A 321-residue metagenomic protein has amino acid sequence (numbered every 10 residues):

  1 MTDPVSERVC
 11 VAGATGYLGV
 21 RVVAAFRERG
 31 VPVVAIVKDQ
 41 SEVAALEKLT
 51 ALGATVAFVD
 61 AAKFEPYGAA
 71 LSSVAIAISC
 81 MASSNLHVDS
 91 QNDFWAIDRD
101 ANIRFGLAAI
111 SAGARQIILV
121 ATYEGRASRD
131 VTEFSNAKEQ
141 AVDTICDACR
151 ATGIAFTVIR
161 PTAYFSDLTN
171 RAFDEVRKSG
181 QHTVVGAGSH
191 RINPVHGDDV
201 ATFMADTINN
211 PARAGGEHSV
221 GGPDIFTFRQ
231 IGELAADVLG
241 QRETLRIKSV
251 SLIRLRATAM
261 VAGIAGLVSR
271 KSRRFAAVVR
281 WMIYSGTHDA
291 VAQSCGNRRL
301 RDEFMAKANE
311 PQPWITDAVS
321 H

Functional and structural regions predicted by a protein language model:
T2-P32, I36, A44-L46, A112 (+4 more regions): Oxidoreductase cofactor-interface core, primarily capturing Rossmann-like NAD(P)-dependent enzymes
R8, A75-I76, Q116: Structural motif
K38-I110, R126-R129: NAD(P)H-binding glycine-rich loop region in Rossmannoid oxidoreductase-like domains and their noncatalytic homologs
A62, I97, I192-V195, P223-F226 (+1 more regions): Residue-level signal for the nucleotide or nucleotide-sugar donor/cofactor binding architecture
G68, G106, G197-A205, A308-V319: Short, amphipathic alpha-helical "lid/cap" segments that border enzyme active or binding sites
I76, L252-H321: A hydrophobic C-terminal alpha-helical subdomain
M81, I118-T122, R160-T162: Active-site beta-alpha turn of Rossmann-fold NAD(P)-dependent dehydrogenases/reductases
W95-R99, I118, K138: Short alpha-helix in the Rossmann-fold core of NAD(P)-dependent oxidoreductases
